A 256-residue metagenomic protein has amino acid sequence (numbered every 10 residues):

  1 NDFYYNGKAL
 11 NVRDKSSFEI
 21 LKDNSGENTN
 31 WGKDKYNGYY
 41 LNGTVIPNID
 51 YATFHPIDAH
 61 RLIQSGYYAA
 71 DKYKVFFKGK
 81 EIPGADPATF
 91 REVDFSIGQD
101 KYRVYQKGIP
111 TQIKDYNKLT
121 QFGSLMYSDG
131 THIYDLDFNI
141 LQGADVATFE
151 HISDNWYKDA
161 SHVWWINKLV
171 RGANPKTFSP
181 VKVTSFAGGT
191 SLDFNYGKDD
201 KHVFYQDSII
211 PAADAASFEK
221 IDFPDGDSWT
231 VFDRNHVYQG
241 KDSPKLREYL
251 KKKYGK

Functional and structural regions predicted by a protein language model:
N1-K256: Non-catalytic tandem-repeat scaffold regions and their flanking low-complexity/translocation tails
